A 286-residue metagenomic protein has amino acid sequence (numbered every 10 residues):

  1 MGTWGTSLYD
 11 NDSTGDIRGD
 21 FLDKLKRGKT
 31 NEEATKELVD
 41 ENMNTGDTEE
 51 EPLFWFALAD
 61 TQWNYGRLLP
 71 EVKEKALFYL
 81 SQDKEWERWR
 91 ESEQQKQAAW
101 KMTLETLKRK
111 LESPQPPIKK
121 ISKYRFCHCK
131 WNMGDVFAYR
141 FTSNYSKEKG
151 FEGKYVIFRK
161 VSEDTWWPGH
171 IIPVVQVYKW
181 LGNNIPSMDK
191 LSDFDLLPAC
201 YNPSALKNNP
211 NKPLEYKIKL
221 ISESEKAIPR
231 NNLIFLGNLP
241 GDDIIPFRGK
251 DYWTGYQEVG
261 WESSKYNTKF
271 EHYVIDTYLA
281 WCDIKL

Functional and structural regions predicted by a protein language model:
M1-V39: Short terminal alpha-helical segments
G2, I17, E49-Q62, Q94-L104: Amphipathic alpha-helical elements of HEAT/ARM-like alpha-solenoid repeat scaffolds that form extended
R27-T45, M133-T142: Short amphipathic alpha-helical segments and their helix-coil junctions
E37-S92: Charged interaction/catalytic cores of defense and host-pathogen modules
P70-R125: Internal, Lys/Arg-enriched amphipathic helical interaction segments that engage polyanionic partners
E105-T165: Short N-terminal edge-element motif at the start of the domain
W166-V174: Compact nucleic-acid interaction/catalytic patches
P173-L286: Intrinsically disordered, low-complexity, charged/polar segments
